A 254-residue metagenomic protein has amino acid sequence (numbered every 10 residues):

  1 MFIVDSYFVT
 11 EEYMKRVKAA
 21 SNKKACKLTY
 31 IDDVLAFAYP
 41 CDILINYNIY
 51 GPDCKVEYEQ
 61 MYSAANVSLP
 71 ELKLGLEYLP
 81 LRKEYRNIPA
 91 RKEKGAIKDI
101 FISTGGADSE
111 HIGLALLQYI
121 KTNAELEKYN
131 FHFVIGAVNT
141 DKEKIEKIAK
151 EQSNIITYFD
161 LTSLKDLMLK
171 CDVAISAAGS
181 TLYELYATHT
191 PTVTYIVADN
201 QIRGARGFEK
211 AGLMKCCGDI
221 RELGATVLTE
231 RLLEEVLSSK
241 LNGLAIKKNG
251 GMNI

Functional and structural regions predicted by a protein language model:
M1-V67: Active-site and donor-binding regions of nucleotide-sugar-utilizing enzymes
E12, D141-K144, T162-D166, T181 (+1 more regions): Short acidic active-site motifs
P40-H111: A nucleotide-sugar donor-handling region in carbohydrate enzymes
G95-K170: Donor-nucleotide binding loops and adjacent catalytic segments primarily of GT-B fold Leloir glycosyltransferases
K165, D172, H189-P191: A short alpha->beta transition loop at the rim of the catalytic pocket in nucleotide-sugar-dependent
L169-S180: Acidic donor-binding loop of glycosyltransferase active sites
L182-V227: Catalytic binding pocket for nucleotide-activated donors in carbohydrate/polymer assembly enzymes
K215, I220-N253: Conserved donor-nucleotide binding/catalytic region of nucleotide-linked donor-dependent transferases
